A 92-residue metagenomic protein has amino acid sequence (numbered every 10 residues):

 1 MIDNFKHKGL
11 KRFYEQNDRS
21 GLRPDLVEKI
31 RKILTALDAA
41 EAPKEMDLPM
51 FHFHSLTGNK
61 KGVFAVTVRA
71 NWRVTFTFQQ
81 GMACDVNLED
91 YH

Functional and structural regions predicted by a protein language model:
M1-A70, Q79-H92: Basic, Lys/Arg-enriched alpha-helical interface segments
F76: Catalytic-pocket segment enriched in acidic/His residues
